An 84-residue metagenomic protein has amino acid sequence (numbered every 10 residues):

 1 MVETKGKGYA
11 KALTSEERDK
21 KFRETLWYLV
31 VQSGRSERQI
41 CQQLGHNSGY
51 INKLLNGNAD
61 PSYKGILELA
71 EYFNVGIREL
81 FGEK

Functional and structural regions predicted by a protein language model:
V2-G34: A short, Lys/Arg-rich alpha-helix, primarily the initiator
V31, Q42, E71: Alpha-helical residues within the helix-turn-helix
S36-C41, L69: Short alpha-helical "recognition helix" segments of helix-turn-helix
Q39, Y50, E79: Residues in the helix-turn-helix
G45-P61, E83: Recognition helix of helix-turn-helix/homeodomain-like DNA-binding domains that insert into the DNA major groove
N58-E71: Short, basic-rich loop-to-helix N-cap that marks the start of a DNA-contacting helix
N74-K84: Short C-terminal boundary/hinge segments that cap the last helix of small helical domains
